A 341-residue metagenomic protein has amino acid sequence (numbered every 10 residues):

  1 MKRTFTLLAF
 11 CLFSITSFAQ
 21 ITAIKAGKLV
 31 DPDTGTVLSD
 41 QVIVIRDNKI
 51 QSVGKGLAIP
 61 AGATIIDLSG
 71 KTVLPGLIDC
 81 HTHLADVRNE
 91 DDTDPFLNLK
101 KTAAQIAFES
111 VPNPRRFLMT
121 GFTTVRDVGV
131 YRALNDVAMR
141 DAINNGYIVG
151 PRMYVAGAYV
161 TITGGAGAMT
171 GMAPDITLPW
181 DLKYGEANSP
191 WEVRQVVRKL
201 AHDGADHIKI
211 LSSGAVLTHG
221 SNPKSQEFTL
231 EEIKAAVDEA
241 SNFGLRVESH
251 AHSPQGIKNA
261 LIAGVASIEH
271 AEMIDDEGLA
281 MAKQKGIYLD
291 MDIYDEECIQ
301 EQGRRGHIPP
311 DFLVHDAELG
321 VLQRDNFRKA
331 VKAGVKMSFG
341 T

Functional and structural regions predicted by a protein language model:
T4-T16: Sec-dependent N-terminal signal peptides
A19-Q20: Boundary of Sec targeting at the N-terminus
A26, K71, H81-A85, H250 (+1 more regions): Histidine-centered divalent metal-coordination motifs
L29, T34-L74: Histidine-rich, glycine-flanked metal-binding segment
T72-D141, N145-Y147, T163-A166, E231 (+1 more regions): Metal-associated gating/positioning segment near the N- to mid-region
P95-F108, A173, T177-Q195, R246-E248: Active-site mouth loops of central-metabolism enzymes
E109-D136, V149-Y159, A205-V216, R246 (+3 more regions): Divalent metal-dependent hydrolysis catalytic cores, especially in the metallo-beta-lactamase
T163, L211-D325, K332-G340: Active-site core of metal-dependent hydrolases
